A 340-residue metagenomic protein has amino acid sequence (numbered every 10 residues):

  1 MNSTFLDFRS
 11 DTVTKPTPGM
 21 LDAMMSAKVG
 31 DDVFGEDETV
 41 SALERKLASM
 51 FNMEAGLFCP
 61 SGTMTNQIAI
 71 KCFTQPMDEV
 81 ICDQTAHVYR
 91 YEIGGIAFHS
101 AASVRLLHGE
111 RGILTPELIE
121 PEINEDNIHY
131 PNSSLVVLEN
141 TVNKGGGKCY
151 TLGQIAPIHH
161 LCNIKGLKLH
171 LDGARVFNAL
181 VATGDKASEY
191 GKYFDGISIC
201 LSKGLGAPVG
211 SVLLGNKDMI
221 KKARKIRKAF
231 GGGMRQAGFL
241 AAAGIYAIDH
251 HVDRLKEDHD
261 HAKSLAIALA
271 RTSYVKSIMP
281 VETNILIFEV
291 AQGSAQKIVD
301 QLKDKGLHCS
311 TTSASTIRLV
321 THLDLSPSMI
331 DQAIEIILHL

Functional and structural regions predicted by a protein language model:
M1-A27, D31-Q292, Q296-K305, C309-T316 (+2 more regions): Conserved PLP-enzyme active-site core in the AAT-like
